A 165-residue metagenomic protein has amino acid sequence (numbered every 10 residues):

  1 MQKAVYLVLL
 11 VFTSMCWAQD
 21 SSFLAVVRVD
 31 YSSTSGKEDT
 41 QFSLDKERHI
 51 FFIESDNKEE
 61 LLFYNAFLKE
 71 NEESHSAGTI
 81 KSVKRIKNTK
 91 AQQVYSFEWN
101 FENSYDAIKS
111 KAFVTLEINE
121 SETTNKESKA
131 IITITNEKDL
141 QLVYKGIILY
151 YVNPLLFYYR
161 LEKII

Functional and structural regions predicted by a protein language model:
M1-F23: Bacterial Sec-dependent N-terminal signal peptides
Q19-F42: Tryptophan-anchored aromatic micro-motifs
D20-V26, K58-L62, T89-E102, K126-I131: Short, hydrophobic/aromatic-rich segments at coil-to-beta transitions
F42-T79: N-terminal, post-signal-peptide region of Sec/Tat-exported proteins
E54-S55, K87, I118-E122: Short, low-complexity Ser/Thr-rich regulatory SLiMs
A66-E117: Contiguous, well-ordered beta-strand patches that form the walls/edges of small beta-barrel/beta-sandwich domains
L68-T89, K129-I165: Edge beta-strand at a domain terminus
Y95-V152: Helix-rich interaction surfaces within compact, conserved domain-sized segments that mediate assembly or partner
